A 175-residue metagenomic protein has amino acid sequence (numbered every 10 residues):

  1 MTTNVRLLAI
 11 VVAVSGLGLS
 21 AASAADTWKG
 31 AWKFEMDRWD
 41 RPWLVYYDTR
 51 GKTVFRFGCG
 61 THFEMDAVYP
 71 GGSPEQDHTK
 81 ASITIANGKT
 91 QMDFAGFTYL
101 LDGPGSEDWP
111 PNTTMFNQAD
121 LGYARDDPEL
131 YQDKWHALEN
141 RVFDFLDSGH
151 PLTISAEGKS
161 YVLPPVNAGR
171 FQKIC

Functional and structural regions predicted by a protein language model:
M1-A9: Bacterial N-terminal signal peptides that target proteins for export
A9-G18: Bacterial N-terminal signal peptides
S23-C175: A generic "folded-domain core" signal
